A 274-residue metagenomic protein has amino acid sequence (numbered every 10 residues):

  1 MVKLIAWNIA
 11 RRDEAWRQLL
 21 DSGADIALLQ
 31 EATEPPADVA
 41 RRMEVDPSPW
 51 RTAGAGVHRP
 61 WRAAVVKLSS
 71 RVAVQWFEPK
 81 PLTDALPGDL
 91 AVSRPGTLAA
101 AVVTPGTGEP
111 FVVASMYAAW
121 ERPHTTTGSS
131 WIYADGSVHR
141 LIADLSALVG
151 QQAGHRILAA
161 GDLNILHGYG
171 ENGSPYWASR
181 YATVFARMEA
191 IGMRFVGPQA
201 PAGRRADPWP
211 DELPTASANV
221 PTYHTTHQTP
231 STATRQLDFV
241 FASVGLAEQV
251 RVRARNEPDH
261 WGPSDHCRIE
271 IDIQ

Functional and structural regions predicted by a protein language model:
M1-A10, P110-W131, H266: Active-site-proximal beta-strand elements of phosphoester/diester hydrolases
L4-I9, Q18-A40, V113, D144-E171 (+3 more regions): Active-site beta-strand/loop signature of hydrolases that rely on acidic residues for catalysis
D13-A15, P35-D38, E121-T125, L166-G170 (+2 more regions): Short catalytic/ligand-binding loop motif for oxyanion handling, primarily in non-cytosolic enzymes, centered on
A32-E121: Structured beta-strand-rich core segments of catalytic domains in phosphoester-bond hydrolases
H58-K80, T104, R205-Q249, I273-Q274: Conserved beta strand-loop-helix elements of the APE1-like EEP
P81-A91, A118-L141, H167-S174: Surface-exposed cleft-lining segments at the edges of enzyme active sites
I132-A233, L237: Metal-dependent phosphoesterases centered on the DNase I-like endonuclease/exonuclease/phosphatase
E248-D259: Low-complexity, intrinsically disordered Gly/Pro/Thr-rich segments
